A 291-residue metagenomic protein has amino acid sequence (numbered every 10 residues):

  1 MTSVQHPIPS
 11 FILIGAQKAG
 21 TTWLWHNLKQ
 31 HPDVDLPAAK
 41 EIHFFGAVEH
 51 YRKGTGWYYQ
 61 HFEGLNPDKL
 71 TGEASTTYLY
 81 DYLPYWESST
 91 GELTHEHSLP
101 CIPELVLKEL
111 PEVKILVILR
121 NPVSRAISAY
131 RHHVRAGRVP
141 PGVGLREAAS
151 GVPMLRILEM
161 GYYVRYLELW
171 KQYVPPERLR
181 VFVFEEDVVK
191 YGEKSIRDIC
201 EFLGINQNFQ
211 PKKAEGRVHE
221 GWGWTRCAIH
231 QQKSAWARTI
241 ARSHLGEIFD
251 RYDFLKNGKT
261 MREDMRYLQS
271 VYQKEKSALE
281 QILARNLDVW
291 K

Functional and structural regions predicted by a protein language model:
M1-K291: Anion-recognition interface
